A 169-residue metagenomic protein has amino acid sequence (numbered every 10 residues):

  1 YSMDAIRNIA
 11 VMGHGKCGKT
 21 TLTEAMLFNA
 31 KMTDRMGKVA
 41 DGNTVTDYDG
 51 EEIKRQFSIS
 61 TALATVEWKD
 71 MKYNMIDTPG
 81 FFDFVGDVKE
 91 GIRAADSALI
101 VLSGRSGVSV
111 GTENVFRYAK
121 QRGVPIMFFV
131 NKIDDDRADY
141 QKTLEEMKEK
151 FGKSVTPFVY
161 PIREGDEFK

Functional and structural regions predicted by a protein language model:
Y1-C17, S103-K169: P-loop NTPase catalytic nucleotide-binding module
Y1-L102, S106-V108, F151, P157: P-loop NTPase switch module centered on the Walker A-proximal segment
